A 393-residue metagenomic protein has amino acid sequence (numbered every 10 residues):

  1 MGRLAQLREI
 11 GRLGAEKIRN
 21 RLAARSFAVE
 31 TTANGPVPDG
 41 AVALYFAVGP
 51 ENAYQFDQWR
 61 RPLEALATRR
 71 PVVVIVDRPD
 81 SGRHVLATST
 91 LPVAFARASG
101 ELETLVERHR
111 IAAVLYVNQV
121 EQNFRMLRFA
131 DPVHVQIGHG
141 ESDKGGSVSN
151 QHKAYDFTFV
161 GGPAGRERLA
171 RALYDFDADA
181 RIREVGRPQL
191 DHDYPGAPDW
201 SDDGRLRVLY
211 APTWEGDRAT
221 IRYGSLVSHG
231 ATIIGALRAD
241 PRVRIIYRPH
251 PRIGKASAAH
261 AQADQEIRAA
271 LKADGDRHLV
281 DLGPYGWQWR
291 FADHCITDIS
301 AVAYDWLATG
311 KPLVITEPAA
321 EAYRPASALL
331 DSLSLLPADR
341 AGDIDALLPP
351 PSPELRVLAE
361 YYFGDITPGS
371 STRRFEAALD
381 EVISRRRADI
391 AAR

Functional and structural regions predicted by a protein language model:
G2-A28, A154-S228: A nucleotide-sugar donor-handling region in carbohydrate enzymes
G11, L22-V76: N-terminal subdomain of nucleotide-sugar transferases
A47-A53, D57, E64-A65, P71-L190: Active-site and donor-binding regions of nucleotide-sugar-utilizing enzymes
E51-L66, L190-I267, I366-R373, A391-R393: Conserved catalytic-core segment of nucleotide-activated headgroup transferases in glycan assembly
V135-Q136, L282-R324: A donor-sugar binding/catalytic signature common to diverse glycosyltransferases and related nucleotide-sugar
A261-D281: Nucleotide-activated donor-binding/catalytic signature segment of Leloir-type glycosyltransferases, i.e., the conserved
G310-P350: Nucleotide-sugar donor-binding patch of glycosyltransferase catalytic domains
D345-R393: C-terminal amphipathic helix plus adjacent low-complexity, charged tail appended to glycosyltransferase catalytic
